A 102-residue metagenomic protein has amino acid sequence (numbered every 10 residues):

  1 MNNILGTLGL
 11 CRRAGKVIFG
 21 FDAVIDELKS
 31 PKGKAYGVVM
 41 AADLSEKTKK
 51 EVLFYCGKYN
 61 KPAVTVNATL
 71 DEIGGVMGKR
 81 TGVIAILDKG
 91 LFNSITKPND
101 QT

Functional and structural regions predicted by a protein language model:
M1-C11, S94-P98, T102: Non-catalytic interface/targeting segments
N3-M40: N-terminal first-folded block
G6, D26-K29, K50-F54, G75 (+1 more regions): Solvent-exposed alpha-helical segments within well-ordered globular domains of core cellular machineries
D22, D43, A68-D71, K89: Short, ordered loop/turn segments at secondary-structure junctions
A42-T48: Acidic, metal-coordinating catalytic cores used for nucleic-acid/nucleotide bond scission and strand-transfer chemistry
K50-T81: Mid-chain, well-packed structural core segment of small domains
D71-T102: C-terminal structural segments of small proteins and small subunits
